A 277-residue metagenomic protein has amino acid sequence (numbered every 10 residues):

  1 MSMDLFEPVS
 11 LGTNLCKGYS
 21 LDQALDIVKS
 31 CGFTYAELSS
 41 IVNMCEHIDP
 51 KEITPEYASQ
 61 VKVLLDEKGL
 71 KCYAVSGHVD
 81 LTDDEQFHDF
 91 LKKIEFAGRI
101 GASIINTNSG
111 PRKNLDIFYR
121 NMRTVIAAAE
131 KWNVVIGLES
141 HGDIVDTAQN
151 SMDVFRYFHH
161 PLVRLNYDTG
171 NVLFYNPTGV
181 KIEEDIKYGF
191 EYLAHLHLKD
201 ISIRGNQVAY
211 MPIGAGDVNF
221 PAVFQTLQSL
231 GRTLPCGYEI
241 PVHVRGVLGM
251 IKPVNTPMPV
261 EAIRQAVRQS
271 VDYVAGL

Functional and structural regions predicted by a protein language model:
M1-T13, K17-Y35, S59-K62, D66-K68 (+3 more regions): Histidine-acidic metal/acid-base catalytic patches
N14, G77, N108, E139-H141 (+1 more regions): Active-site-proximal beta-strand/loop segments in catalytic clefts of secreted hydrolases
C16-K17, T82, K113-N114, G142-D143 (+1 more regions): Glycine-/small-residue-rich active-site loops that bind phosphorylated ligands and cofactors
F33-R123, E130-V135, N171, R232-P235 (+1 more regions): Structural motif corresponding to the early beta-alpha repeats
G110, I136-S140, P253-T256: Active-site-proximal beta-alpha loop/turn segments in soluble metabolic enzymes
E139-D143, T147-N150: Conserved anion-binding
